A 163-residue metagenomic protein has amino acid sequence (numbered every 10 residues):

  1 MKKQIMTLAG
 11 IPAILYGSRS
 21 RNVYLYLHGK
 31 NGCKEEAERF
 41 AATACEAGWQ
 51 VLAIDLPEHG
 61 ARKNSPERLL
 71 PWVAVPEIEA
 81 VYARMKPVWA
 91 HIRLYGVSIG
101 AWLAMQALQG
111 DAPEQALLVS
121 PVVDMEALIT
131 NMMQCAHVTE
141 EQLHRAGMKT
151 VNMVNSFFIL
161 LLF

Functional and structural regions predicted by a protein language model:
M1-R19: N-terminal cap/lid segment of alpha/beta-hydrolase-fold proteins
R21-G29: Short beta-strand element of the alpha/beta-hydrolase
K30-A42: The serine-hydrolase catalytic nucleophile loop
A44-K63: Conserved alpha/beta-hydrolase
H59-V88: Catalytic nucleophile-loop/oxyanion-hole region of alpha/beta-hydrolase and closely related hydrolase-like folds
L94-G96, V119: Short beta-strand immediately N-terminal to the catalytic nucleophile in serine-hydrolase-like folds
G96-A104: Gly/Ala-rich beta-loop-alpha elbow adjacent to hydrolase catalytic centers
D111-F163: The alpha/beta-hydrolase serine catalytic core
